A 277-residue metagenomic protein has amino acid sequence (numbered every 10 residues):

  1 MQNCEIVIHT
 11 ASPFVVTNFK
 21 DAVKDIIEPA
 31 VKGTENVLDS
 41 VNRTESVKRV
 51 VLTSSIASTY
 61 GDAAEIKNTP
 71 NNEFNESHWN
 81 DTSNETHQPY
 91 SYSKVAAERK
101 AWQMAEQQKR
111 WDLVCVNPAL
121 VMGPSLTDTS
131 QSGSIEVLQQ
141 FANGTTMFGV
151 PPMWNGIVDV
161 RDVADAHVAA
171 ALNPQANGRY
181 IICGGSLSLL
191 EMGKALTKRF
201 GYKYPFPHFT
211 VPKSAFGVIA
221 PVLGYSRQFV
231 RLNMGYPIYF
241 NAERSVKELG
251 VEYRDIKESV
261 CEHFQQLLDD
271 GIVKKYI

Functional and structural regions predicted by a protein language model:
M1-K32: NAD(P)H-binding glycine-rich loop region in Rossmannoid oxidoreductase-like domains and their noncatalytic homologs
A11, V51-S54, N117-A119, C183: Active-site beta-alpha turn of Rossmann-fold NAD(P)-dependent dehydrogenases/reductases
P13, S55-T86, K109, L126 (+1 more regions): Active-site "gating" loop of Rossmann-like NAD(P)-dependent oxidoreductase/epimerase domains
R43, T82-V114: Active-site Tyr-X1-5-Lys
Q107-W111, G123-V137, A170-Y180: Glycine/proline-rich active-site loop of Rossmann-fold NAD(P)-dependent oxidoreductases
L138-Y180, G184-L187: Alpha-helical substrate-binding/gating segment
A166-S226, I256, C261-I277: Mid/C-terminal beta-alpha module of Rossmann-like enzyme folds, strongest in SDR-family dehydrogenases/epimerases
I219-E252: Conserved C-terminal active-site "lid" loop/helix of NAD(P)H-dependent oxidoreductases that clamps the redox cofactor
